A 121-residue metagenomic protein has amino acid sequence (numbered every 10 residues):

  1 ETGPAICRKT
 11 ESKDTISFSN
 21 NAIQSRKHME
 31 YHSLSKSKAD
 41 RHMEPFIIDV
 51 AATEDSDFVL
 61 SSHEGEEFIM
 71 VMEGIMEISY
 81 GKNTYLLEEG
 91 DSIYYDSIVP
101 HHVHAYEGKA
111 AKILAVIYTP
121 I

Functional and structural regions predicted by a protein language model:
T2-H32: Short, charged recognition helix plus adjacent turn of helix-turn-helix-like nucleic-acid-binding domains
N20-V59, V116-I121: A short glycine-rich, His/Asp/Glu-containing loop-to-beta-strand
K27-M29, R41, E88-E89, S97-I121: Ligand-binding loop in jelly-roll beta-barrel domains
L34, G81-S97: Short acidic-glycine-tyrosine-enriched beta hairpin
M43-P45, E66, A111: Structural motif
D49-A51, S62-I78: Short, conserved beta-strand element in jelly-roll/cupin
S56-H63, H104-Y106: Short histidine-centered beta-strand/loop micro-motifs that create catalytic or ligand/metal-coordination sites
